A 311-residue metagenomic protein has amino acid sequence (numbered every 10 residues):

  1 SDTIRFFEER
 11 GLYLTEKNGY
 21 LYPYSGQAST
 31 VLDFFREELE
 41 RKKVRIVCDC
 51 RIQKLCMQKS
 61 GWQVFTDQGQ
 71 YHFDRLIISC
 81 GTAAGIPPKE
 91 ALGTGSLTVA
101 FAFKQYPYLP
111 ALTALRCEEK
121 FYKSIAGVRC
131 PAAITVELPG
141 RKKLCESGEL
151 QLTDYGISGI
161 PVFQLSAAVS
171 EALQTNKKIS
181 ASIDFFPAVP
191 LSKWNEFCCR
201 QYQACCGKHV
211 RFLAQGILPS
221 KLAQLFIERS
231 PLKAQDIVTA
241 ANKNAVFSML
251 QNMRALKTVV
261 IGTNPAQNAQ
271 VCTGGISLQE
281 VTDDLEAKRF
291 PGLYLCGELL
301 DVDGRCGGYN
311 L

Functional and structural regions predicted by a protein language model:
S1, N18-E37, V47, G85-E90 (+2 more regions): Short beta-strand to alpha-helix junction loop
D2-G19, R75-S79, G85, T135-L293 (+1 more regions): Residue-level recognition of phosphate/Mg2+-coordinating polar/acidic sites in nucleotide-handling active sites
F7, T94-V136: Central beta-strand plus flanking loop segment that forms part of the substrate or channel wall within the catalytic
Y22-S29, A111-K120, T263-Q279: Flavin (FAD/FMN) cofactor-binding core of flavoprotein oxidoreductases
K42-V47, Q68-H72: Glycine-rich phosphate-binding loop signature in dinucleotide/nucleotide-binding domains
I46-C50, T66, P107-L109, G297: Short loop/edge segments at beta-strand edges and connector loops that shape dinucleotide/nucleotide cofactor-binding
C48-G61: A conserved short coil-to-beta-strand element within the FAD-binding core of flavoproteins
A83-L97, F101, D301-L311: A conserved FAD-binding loop/helix module that cradles the flavin
